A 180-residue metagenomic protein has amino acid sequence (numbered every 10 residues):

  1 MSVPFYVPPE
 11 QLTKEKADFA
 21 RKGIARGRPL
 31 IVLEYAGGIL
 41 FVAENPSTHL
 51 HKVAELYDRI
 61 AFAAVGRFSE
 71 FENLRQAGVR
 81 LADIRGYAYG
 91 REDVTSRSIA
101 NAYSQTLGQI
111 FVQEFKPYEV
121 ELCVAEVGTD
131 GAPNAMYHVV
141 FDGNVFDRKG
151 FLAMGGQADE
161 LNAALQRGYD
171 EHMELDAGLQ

Functional and structural regions predicted by a protein language model:
M1-Q180: Long, low-complexity N-terminal extensions
